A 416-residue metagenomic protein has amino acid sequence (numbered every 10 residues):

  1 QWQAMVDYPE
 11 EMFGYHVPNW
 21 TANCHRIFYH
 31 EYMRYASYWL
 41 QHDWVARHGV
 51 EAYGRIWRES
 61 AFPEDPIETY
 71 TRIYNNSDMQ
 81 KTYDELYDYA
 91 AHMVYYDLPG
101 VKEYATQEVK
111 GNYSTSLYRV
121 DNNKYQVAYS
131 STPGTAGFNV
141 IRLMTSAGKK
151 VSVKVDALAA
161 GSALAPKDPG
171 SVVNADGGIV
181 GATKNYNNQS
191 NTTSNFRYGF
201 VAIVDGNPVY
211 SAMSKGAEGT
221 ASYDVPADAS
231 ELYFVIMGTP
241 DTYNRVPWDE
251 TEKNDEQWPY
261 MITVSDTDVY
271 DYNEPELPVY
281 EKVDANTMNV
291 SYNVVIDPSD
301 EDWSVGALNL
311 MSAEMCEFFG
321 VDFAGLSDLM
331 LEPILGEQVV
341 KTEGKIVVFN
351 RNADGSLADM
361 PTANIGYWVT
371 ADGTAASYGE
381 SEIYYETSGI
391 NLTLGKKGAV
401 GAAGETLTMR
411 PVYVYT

Functional and structural regions predicted by a protein language model:
Q1-R47, S60-D88: Acidic/His/Gly-enriched intrinsically disordered linker/tail segments that often contain short helix/coil "MoRF-like"
P18-F28, L357-M360, T374-E380: Surface-exposed intrinsically disordered loops and tails
H48-Y53: Loop/turn elements at helix/coil->beta-strand transitions in domains of secreted/extracellular proteins
F62-S291: Beta/coil-rich, acidic/histidine-enriched accessory regions frequently appended to metallopeptidases
L277-A375: Solvent-exposed, low-complexity, repeat-rich "mucin-like" stalks and linkers
Y385-E405: Extracellular/luminal low-complexity segments enriched in Ser/Thr/Pro
A403-Y415: A short beta-strand micro-motif common to beta-rich folds, especially ectodomain repeats
